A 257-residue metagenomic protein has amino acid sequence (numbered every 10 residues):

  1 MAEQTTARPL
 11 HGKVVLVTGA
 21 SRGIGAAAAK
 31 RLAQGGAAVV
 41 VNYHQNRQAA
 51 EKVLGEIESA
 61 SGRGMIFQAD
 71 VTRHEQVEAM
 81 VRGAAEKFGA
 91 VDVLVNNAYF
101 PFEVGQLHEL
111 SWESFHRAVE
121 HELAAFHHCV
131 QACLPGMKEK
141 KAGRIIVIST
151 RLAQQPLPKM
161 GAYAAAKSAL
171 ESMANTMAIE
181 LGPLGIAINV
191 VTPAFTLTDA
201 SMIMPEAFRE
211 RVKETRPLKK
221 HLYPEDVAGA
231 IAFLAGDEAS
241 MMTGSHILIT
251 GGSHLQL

Functional and structural regions predicted by a protein language model:
A2-T6, V104, Q155, T215 (+2 more regions): Short C-terminal tail/terminal secondary-structure segment of NAD(P)H-dependent dehydrogenase/reductase domains
V14, S21-R22: Conserved glycine-rich cofactor-binding loop
E78, Y99-H116, K159-A162, A200-E206: Conserved mid-core segment of classical short-chain dehydrogenase/reductases
H108-V130, A142, I146, L170 (+1 more regions): Catalytic Tyr-X3-Lys loop
V130, A166, A174: Active-site helix of classical SDR
P135, I179-E180, S240: Alpha-helical segment proximal to the catalytic Tyr-Lys
G182, A187, M242-G244: Short, small/polar-rich loop/turn modules that mediate ligand/substrate recognition or access, typified
P217-V227, E238: A conserved structural motif in NAD(P)-dependent oxidoreductases
